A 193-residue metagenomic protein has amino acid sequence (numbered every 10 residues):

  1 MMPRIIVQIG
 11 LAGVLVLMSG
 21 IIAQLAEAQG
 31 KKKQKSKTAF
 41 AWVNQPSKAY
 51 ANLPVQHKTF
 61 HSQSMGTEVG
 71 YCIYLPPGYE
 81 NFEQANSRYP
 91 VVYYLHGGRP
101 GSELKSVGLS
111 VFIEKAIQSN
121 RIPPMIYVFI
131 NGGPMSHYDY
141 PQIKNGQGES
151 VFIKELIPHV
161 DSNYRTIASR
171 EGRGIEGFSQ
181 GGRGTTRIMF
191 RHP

Functional and structural regions predicted by a protein language model:
M1-L11: Bacterial N-terminal signal peptides that target proteins for export
G13-V16, I113: N-terminal hydrophobic alpha-helix used for membrane targeting or insertion
V16-L25: C-terminal segment of classical bacterial N-terminal signal peptides
A26-P193: Non-catalytic cap/lid and distal C-terminal segments of serine-dependent acyl enzymes
